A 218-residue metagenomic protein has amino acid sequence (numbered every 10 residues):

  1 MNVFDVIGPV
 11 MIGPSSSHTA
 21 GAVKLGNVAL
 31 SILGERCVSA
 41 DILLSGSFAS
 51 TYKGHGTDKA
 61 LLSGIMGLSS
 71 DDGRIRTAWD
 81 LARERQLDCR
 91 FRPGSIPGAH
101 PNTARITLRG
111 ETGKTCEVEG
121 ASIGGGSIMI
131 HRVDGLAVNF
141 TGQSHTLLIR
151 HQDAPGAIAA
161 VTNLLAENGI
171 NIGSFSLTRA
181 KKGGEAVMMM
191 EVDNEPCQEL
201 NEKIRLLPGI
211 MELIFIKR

Functional and structural regions predicted by a protein language model:
M1-V10, C37-I42: Short, hydrophobic/aliphatic alpha-helical segments
F4, L33-E35, L81, S95-H100 (+5 more regions): Solvent-exposed alpha-helices and their adjacent loops that cap or buttress functional pockets in soluble metabolic
G8-G26: Conserved phosphate/anionic-ligand binding catalytic regions in large, soluble enzymes, centered on
L30-D41, I75, P101: Non-transmembrane, aqueous-exposed alpha-helical and coiled segments at domain scale
D41, S45-E84: A structural-propensity feature for long, helix-poor, extended segments
T51-K59, P101, E185-E191: Short glycine/threonine-rich loop-to-helix capping motif typified by GTGT followed within a few residues by an Asp-Pro
M66-C116: Contiguous domain-boundary segments centered on the initiation and propagation of an alpha-helix
C89-G94, V118-R218: A conserved regulatory-domain signal marking ACT and ACT-like small-molecule sensing domains and adjacent regulatory
